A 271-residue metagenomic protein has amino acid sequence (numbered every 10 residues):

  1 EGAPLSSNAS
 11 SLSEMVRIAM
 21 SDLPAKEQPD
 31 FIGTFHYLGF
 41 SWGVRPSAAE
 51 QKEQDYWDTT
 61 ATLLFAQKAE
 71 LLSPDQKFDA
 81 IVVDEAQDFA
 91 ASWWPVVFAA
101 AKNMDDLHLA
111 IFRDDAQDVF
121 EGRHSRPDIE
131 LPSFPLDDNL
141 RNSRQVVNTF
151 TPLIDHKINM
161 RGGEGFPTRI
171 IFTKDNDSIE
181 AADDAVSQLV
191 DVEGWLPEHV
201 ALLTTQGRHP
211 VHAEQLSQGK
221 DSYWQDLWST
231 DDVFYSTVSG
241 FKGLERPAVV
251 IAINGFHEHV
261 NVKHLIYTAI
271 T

Functional and structural regions predicted by a protein language model:
E1-V44, Q76, A80-T271: Conserved helicase motor core of SF1/SF2 NTP-dependent helicases
S47-Q67: Short glycine-rich substrate-engagement loop in P-loop NTPases that contacts/grips substrate
F65-Q67, L72, E85: Short linear X-Pro dipeptides
